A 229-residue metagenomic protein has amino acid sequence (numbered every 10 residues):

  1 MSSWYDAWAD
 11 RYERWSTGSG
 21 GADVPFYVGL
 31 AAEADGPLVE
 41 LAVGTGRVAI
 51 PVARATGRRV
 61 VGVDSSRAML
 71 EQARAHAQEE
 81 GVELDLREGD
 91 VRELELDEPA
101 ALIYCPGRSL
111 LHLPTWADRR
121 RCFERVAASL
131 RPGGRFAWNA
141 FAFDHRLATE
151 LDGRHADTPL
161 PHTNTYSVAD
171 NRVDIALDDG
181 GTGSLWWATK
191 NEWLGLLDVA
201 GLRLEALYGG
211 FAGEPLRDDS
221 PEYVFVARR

Functional and structural regions predicted by a protein language model:
M1-G36: Conserved class I S-adenosyl-L-methionine
D35-G44: Conserved class I S-adenosyl-L-methionine
A49-E93: Class I SAM-dependent methyltransferase SAM/SAH-binding core
E95-L102: A short acidic, Gly/Pro-enriched loop at the edge of an enzyme's catalytic core that lines a small-molecule cofactor
Y104-P106: A conserved beta-strand element that flanks and buttresses the S-adenosyl-L-methionine
R120-P132: A short glycine-rich, Lys/Arg-flanked "PGG" loop and its adjoining helix->strand segment in the class I
A137-G195: SAM-dependent methyltransferase
K190-R229: C-terminal lobe and adjacent flexible extensions of AdoMet/dcAdoMet transferase-like proteins
